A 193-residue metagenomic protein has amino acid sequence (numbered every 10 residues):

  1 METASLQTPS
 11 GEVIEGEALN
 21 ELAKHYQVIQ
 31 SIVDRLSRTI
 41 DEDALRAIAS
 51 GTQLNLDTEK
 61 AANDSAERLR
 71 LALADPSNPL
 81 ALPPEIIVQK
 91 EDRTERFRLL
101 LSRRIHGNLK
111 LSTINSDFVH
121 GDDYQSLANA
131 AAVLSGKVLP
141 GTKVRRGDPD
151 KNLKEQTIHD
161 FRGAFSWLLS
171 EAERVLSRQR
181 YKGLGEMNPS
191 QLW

Functional and structural regions predicted by a protein language model:
M1-W193: Conserved phosphate-chemistry cores used by DNA topoisomerases
